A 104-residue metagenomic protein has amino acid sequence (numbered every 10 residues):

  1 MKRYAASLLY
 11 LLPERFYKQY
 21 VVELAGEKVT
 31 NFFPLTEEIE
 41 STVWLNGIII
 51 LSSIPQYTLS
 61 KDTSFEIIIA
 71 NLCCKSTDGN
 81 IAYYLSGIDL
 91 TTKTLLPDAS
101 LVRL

Functional and structural regions predicted by a protein language model:
M1-Q56, A70, A82-L104: N-terminal metal-binding scaffold of metallo-dependent hydrolase/deaminase domains
R3, S76-T77: Short linear sequence motifs
L59-K75: Mid-chain, well-packed structural core segment of small domains
